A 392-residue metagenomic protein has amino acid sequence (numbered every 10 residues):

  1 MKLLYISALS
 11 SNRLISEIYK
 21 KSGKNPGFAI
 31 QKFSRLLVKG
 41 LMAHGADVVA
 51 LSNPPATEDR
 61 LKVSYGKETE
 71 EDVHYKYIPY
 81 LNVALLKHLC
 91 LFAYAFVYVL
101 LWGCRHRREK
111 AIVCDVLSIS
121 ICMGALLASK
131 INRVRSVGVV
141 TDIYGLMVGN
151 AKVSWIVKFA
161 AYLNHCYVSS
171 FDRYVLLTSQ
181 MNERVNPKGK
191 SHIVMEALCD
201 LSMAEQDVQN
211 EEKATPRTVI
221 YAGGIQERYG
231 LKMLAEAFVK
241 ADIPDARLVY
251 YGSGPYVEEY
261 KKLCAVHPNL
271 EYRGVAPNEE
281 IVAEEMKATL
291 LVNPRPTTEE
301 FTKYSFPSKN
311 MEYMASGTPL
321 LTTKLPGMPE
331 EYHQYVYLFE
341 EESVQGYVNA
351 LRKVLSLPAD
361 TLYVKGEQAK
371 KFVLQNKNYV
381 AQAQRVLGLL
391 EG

Functional and structural regions predicted by a protein language model:
M1-K62, R173, M233-A241, L325: N-terminal subdomain of nucleotide-sugar transferases
L4-I6, V175, N210-F238, V249: Conserved donor-binding/catalytic core segment of Leloir-type glycosyltransferases
F33, G145, V157, A161-D207 (+1 more regions): Donor nucleotide-sugar binding/catalytic pocket of nucleotide-sugar-dependent glycosyltransferases
S34-K39, L100-C104, S120-M123, L127-I131 (+1 more regions): Membrane-proximal helix-turn-helix segments that form the acceptor-binding/catalytic region of lipid-linked
H44, A359-L390: A charged, aromatic-enriched C-terminal amphipathic alpha-helix characteristic of glycosyltransferases across folds
Y229, E279-E284, N293-E312, T322-E331: Nucleotide-sugar-dependent
E258-E285, L290: Nucleotide-activated donor-binding/catalytic signature segment of Leloir-type glycosyltransferases, i.e., the conserved
V336-Q345, K353-A359: Conserved acidic donor-binding segment of nucleotide-sugar-dependent glycosyltransferases
